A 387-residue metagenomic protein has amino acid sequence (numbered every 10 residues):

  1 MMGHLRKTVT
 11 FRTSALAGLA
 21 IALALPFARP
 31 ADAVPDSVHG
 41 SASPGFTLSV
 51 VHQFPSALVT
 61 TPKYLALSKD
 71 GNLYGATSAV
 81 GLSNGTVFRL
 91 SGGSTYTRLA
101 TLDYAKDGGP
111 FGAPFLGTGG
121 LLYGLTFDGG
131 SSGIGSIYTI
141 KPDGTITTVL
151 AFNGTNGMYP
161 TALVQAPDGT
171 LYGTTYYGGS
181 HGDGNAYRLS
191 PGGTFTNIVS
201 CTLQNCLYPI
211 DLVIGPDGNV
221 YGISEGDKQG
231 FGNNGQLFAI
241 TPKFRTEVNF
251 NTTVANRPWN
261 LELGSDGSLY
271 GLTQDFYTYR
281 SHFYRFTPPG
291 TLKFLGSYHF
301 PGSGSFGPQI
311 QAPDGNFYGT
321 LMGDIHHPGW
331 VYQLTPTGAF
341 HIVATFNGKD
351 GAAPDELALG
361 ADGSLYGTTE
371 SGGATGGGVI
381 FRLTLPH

Functional and structural regions predicted by a protein language model:
G3-H387: Extracellular beta-propeller repeat domains
